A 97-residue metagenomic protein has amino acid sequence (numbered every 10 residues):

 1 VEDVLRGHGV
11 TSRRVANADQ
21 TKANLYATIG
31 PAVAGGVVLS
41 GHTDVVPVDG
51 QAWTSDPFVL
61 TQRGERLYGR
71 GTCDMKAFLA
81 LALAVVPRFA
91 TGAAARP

Functional and structural regions predicted by a protein language model:
V1-T72, R88-R96: Acidic/His- and Gly-rich active-site-bordering loop/insert found across diverse amide/peptide-bond hydrolases
G71-V86: Active-site alpha-helical elements of protease catalytic centers
